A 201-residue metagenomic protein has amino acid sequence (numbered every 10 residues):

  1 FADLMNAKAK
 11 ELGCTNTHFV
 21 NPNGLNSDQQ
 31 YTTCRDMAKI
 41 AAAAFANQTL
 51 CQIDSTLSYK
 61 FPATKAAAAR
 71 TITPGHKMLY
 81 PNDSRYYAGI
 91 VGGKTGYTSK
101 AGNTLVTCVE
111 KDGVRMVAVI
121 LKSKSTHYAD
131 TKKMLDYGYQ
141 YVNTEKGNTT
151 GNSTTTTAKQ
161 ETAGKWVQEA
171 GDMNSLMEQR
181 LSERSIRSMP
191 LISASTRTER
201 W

Functional and structural regions predicted by a protein language model:
F1-G151: Penicillin-recognizing serine hydrolase domain
T150-W201: Extracellular adhesion/carbohydrate-binding repeat motifs centered on closely spaced tryptophans
